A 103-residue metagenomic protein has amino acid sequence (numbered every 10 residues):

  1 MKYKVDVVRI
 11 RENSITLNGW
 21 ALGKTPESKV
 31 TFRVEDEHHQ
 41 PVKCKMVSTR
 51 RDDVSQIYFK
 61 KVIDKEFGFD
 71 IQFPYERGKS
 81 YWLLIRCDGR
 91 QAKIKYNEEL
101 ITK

Functional and structural regions predicted by a protein language model:
M1-K103: Basic, ligand-binding patches in group-transfer machinery, especially extracytoplasmic/periplasmic segments
